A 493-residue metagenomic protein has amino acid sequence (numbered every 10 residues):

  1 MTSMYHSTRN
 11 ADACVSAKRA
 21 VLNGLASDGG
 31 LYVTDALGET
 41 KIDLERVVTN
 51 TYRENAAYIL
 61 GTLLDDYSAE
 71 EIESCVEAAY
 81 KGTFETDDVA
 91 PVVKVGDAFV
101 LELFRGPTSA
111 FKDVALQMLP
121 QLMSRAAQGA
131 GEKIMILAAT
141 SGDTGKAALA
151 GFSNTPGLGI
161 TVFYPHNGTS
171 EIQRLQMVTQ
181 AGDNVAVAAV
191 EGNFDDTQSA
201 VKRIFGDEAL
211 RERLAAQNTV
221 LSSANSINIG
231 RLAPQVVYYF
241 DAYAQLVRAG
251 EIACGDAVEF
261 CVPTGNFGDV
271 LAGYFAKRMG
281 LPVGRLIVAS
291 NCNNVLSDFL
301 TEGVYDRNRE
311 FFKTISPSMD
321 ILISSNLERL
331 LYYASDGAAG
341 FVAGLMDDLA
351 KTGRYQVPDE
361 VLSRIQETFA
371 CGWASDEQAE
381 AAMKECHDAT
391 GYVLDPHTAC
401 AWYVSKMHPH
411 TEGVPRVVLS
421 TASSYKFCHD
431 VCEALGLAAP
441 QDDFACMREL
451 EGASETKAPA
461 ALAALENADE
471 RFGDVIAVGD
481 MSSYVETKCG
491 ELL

Functional and structural regions predicted by a protein language model:
M1-L493: PLP-dependent amino-acid enzyme catalytic core
